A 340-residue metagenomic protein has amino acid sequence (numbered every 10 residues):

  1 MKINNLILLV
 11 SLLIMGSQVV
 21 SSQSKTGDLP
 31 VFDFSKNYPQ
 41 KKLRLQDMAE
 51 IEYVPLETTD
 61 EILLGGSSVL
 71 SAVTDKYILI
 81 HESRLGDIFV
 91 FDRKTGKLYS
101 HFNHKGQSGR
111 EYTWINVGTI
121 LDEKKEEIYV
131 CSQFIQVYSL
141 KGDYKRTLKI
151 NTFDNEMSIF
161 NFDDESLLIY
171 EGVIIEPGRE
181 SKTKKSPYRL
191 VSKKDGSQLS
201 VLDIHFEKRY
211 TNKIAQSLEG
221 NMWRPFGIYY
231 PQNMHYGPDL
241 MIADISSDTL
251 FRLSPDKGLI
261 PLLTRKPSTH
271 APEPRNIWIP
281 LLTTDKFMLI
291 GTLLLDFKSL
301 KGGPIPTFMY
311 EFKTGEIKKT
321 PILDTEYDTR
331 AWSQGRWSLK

Functional and structural regions predicted by a protein language model:
M1-F34: Bacterial Sec-dependent N-terminal signal peptides
P30-D33, K76-E82, E126-C131, E165-G178 (+4 more regions): Short beta-strand elements that form the blades of beta-propeller/WD-repeat-like and other beta-sheet-rich scaffold
Y38-G65: A short helix->beta-strand "capping" segment at the edge of beta-propeller domains
T58-I62, K97-K125, S132: Blade-loop segments of beta-propeller domains
D60, N103-R110, I150-E156, H205-R209 (+2 more regions): Short coil/turn segments at the loop-to-beta-strand junctions that recur within blades of beta-propeller repeat folds
S68-A72, V117-E123, I159-D164, A215-G237 (+2 more regions): Structural signature of eukaryotic scaffold interfaces centered on beta-propeller domains
C131-P187, Q198-Q216: Asp-box/WD-like beta-propeller blade repeats and closely related beta-sheet repeat scaffolds
P261-W278, K313-L339: Conserved blade-ending motifs and adjacent loop-strand segments that build the rim/top face of beta-propeller domains
